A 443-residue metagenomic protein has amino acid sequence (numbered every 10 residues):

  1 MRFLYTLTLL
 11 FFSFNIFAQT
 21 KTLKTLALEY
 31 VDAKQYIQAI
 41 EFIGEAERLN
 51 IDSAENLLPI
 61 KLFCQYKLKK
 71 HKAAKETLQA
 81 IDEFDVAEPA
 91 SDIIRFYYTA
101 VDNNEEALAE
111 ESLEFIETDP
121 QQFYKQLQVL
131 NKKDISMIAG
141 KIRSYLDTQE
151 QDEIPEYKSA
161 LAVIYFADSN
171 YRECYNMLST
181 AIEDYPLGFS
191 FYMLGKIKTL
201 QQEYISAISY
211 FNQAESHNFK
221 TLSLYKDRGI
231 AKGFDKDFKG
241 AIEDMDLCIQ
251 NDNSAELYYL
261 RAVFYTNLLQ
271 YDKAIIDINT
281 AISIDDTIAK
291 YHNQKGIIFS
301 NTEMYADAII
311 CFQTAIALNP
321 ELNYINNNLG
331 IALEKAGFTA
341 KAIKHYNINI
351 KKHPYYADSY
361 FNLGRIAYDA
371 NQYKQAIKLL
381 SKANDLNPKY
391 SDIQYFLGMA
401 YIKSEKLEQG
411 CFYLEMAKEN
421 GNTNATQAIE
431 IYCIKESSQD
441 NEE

Functional and structural regions predicted by a protein language model:
T20-K21, A54-E55, P89, P120 (+9 more regions): Helix-start (N-cap) detector for alpha-helical repeat units in TPR-like alpha-solenoids, especially tetratricopeptide
V31, Y66, F166, Y192 (+11 more regions): Position-specific recognition of the canonical hydrophobic site in helix A of tetratricopeptide repeat
A33, L68, D102-N103, K132-K133 (+8 more regions): Structural motif corresponding to the intra-repeat A-B loop/turn of tetratricopeptide repeats
A39, A74, L108-A109, I138 (+8 more regions): Single-residue signature of alpha-solenoid repeat helices
L49, E83-F84, T118, T148-E150 (+8 more regions): Structural marker of alpha-solenoid helical repeat scaffolds
P59-I60, I93-R95, K125, A160 (+9 more regions): Canonical tetratricopeptide repeat
K403-E443: Terminal, low-structured helical/coil segments at or just beyond the last alpha-helical repeat
